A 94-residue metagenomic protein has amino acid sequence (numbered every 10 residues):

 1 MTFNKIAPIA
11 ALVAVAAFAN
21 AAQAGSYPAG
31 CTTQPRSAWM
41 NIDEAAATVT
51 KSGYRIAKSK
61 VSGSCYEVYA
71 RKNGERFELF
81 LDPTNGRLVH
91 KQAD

Functional and structural regions predicted by a protein language model:
M1-Q23: Classic N-terminal secretory signal peptides
A21-T32: Cleaved targeting-peptide boundary
C31-T32, I42, C65, H90: Functionally engaged cysteine thiol sites
T32-R55: Short, non-transmembrane alpha-helical segments in secretory-pathway proteins
V49, S62, E67-Y69, F80-D82 (+1 more regions): Conserved histidines in hydrophobic membrane contexts and catalytic metal-binding motifs
Y54-S62: Surface-exposed patches in mature extracellular/periplasmic domains of secreted proteins
N73-F77: Short acidic/polar mixed-charge low-complexity motifs
R87-D94: A short, surface-exposed interaction/processing loop segment used at functional sites
